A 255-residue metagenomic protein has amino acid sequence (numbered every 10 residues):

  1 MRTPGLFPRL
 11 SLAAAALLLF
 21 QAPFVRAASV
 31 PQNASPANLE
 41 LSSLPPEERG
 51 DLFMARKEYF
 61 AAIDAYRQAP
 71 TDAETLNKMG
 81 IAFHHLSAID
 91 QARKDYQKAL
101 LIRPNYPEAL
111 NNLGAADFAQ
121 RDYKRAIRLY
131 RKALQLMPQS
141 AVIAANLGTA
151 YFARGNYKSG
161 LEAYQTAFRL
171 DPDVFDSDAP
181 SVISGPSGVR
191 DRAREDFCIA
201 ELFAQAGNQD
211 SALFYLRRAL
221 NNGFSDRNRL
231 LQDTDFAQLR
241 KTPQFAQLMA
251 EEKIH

Functional and structural regions predicted by a protein language model:
V25-P70, E74: N-terminal leader/linker segments that initiate helical-solenoid repeat arrays
A28-E40, S177-A179, P186-A193, F197-L202 (+3 more regions): Terminal, low-structured helical/coil segments at or just beyond the last alpha-helical repeat
M54, N77, I81-H84, L101 (+4 more regions): Position-specific recognition of the canonical hydrophobic site in helix A of tetratricopeptide repeat
A55-D64, H85-K98, Q120-K132, R154-T166 (+1 more regions): Structural signature of tandem alpha-helical TPR/SEL1-like repeats, specifically the intra-repeat loop/turn
